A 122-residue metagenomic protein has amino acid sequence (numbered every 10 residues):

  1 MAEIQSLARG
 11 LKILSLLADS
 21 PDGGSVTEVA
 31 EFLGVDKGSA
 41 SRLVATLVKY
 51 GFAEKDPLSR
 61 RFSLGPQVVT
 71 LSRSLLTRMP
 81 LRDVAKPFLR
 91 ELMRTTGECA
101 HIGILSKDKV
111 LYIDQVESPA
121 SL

Functional and structural regions predicted by a protein language model:
M1-D83: N-terminal helix-turn-helix
L58-S59, S63-L122: Amphipathic alpha-helical effector-binding/dimerization core of metabolite-sensing transcriptional regulators
